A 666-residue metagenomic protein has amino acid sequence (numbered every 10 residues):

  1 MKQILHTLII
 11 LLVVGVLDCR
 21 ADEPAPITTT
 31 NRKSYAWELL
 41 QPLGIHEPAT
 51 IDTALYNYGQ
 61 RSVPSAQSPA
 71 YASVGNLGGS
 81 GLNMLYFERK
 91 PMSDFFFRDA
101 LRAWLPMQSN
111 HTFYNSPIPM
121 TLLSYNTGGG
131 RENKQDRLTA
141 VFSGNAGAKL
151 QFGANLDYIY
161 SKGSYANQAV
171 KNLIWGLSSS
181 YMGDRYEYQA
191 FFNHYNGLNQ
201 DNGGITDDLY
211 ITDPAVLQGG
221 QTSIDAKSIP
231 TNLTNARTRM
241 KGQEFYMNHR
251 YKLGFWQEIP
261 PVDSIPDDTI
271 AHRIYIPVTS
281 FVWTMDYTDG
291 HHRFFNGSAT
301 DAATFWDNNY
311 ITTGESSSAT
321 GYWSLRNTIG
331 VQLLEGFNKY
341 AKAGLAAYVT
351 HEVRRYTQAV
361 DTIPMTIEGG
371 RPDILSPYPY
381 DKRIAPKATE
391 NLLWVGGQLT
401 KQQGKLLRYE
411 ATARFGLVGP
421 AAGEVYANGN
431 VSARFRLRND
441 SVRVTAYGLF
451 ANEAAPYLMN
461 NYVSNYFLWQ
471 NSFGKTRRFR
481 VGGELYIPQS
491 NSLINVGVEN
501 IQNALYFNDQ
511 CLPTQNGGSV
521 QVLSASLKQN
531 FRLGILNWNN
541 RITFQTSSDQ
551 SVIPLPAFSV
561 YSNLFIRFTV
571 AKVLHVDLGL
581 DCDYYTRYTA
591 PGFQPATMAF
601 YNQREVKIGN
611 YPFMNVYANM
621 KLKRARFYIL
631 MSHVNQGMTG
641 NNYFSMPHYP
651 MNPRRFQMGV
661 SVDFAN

Functional and structural regions predicted by a protein language model:
M1-P26, L630, P653-N666: Bacterial Sec-dependent N-terminal signal peptides
I4-V13, A226-P230, D301-Y310: Terminal non-domain segments
I9-L12, T127, Y584: Generic secondary-structure transition motif, activating predominantly at the C-termini of alpha-helices
V16-L17, G130, K162-A166, V418-P420 (+1 more regions): A generic structural signal for short coil/turn motifs at secondary-structure boundaries
A21-Q243, K252-P260, S432-V442, H648-R654 (+1 more regions): Membrane-proximal, glycine/serine-rich, low-complexity loop/turn segments characteristic of large bacterial
I118, N232-A303, N308-N666: Exposed, low-structure sequence patches enriched in small/polar residues
